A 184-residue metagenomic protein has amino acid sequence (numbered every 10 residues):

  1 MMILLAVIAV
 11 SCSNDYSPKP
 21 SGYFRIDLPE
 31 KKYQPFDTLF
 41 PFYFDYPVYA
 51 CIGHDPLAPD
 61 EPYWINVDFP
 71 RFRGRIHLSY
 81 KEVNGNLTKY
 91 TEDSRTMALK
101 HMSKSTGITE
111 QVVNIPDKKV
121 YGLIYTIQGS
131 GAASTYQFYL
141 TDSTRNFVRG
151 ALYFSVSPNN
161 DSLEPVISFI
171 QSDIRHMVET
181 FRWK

Functional and structural regions predicted by a protein language model:
M1-I3: Sec-dependent signal peptide recognition, specifically the positively charged N-region followed immediately by
V7-S11: C-terminal motif of bacterial Sec signal peptides marking the signal peptidase cleavage site
C12-S17: Bacterial signal peptide processing site
P20-P41: Post-signal peptide N-terminal segment of mature Sec-exported envelope proteins
F40-T96: Secretory pathway targeting signatures of secreted, lumenal, and periplasmic proteins
S94-R149: Signature of long, low-cysteine stretches enriched in small and polar/charged residues
A151-K184: Surface-exposed amphipathic alpha-helical segments
